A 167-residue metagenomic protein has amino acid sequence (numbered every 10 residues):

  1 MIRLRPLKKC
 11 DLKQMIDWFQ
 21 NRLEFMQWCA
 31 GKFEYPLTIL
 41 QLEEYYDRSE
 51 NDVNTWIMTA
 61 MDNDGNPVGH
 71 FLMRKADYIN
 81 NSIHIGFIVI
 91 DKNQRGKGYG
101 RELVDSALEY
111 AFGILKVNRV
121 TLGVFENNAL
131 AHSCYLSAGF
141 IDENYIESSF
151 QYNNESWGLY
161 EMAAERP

Functional and structural regions predicted by a protein language model:
M1-I2: Extreme N-terminal starter segment of soluble prokaryotic enzymes
P6-L12, Q20-R95, V104, Y110 (+2 more regions): Acetyl-CoA-dependent GNAT
T55, G139-F140: Short glycine-aromatic motifs
F87, D91-D105, R119, F125-S133 (+1 more regions): Conserved glycine-rich acetyl-CoA-binding loop
N118, F125-A131, S137, S148-P167: C-terminal "cap" of GNAT-fold acetyltransferases
D142-Y145: A secondary-structure capping/hinge motif
